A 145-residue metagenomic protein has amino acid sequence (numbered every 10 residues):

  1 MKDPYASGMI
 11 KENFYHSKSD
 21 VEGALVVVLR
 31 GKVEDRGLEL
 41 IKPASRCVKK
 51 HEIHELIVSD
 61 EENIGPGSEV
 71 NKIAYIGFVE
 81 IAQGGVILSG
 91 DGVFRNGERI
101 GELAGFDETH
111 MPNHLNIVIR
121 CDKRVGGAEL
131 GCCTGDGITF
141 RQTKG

Functional and structural regions predicted by a protein language model:
M1-R46, H51-G67: N-terminal intrinsically disordered, low-complexity, charge/repeat-rich segments that act as generic
E69-A82: Short, structured beta-strand/loop micro-motifs enriched in basic residues and often containing a Trp
I81-V86, E108: Short, surface-exposed secondary-structure edge patches
V86-L88, V93-F94: Short, well-ordered loop/turn sites that connect or cap secondary structure elements
N96-G97, Q142: Conserved "cap/hinge" positions at secondary-structure junctions
R99-T109: Short beta-strand-centered aromatic/proline hotspots
T109-C121: Short, solvent-exposed secondary-structure boundary/capping segments
G137-G145: Intrinsically disordered, low-complexity, charged/polar segments
